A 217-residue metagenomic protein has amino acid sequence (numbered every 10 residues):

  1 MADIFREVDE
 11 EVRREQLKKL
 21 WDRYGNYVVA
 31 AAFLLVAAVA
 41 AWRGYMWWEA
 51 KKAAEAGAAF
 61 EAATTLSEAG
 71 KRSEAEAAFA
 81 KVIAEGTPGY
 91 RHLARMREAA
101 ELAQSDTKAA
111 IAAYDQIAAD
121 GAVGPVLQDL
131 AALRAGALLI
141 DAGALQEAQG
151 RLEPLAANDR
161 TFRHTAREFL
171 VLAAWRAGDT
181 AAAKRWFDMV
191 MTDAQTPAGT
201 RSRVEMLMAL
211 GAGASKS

Functional and structural regions predicted by a protein language model:
M1-I4, L66, A78, M191: Membrane-proximal soluble domains of inner-membrane proteins
M1-L34, E55: N-terminal positive-inside, membrane-proximal cytosolic segments immediately preceding the first
V12, A54-A58, E74, A94 (+1 more regions): Alpha-helix N-cap/N′ positions at the starts of helices
A38-F60: Transmembrane signal-anchor/signal-peptide helices with a preference for the extracytoplasmic
A58-L93: Short extracytoplasmic
G86-S217: Soluble extracytoplasmic domains of inner/organellar membrane proteins
